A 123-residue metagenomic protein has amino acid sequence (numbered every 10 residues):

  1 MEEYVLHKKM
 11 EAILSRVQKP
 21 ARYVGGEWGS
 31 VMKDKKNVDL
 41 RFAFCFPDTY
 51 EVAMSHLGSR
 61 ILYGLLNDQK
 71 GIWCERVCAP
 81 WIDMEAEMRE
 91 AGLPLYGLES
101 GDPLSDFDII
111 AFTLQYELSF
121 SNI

Functional and structural regions predicted by a protein language model:
M1-I123: A short, structured N-terminal alpha-helical element that caps or precedes a catalytic domain
